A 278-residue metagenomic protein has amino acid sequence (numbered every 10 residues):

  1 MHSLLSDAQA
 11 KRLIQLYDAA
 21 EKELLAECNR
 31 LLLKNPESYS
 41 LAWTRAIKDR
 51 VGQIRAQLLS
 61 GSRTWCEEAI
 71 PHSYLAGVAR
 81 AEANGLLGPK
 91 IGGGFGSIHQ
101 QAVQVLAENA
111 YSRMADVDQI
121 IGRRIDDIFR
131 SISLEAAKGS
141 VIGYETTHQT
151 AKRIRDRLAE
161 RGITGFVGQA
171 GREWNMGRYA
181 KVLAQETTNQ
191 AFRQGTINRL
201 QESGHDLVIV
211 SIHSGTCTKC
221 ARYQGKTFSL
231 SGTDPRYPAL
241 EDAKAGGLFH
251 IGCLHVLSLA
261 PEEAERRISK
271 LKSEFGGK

Functional and structural regions predicted by a protein language model:
M1-V167, E263-K278: N-terminal leader/targeting and assembly helices and adjacent pre-domain segments
G165, G171-F275: Acidic, glycine-rich two-metal-ion catalytic cores of nucleic acid-processing enzymes
